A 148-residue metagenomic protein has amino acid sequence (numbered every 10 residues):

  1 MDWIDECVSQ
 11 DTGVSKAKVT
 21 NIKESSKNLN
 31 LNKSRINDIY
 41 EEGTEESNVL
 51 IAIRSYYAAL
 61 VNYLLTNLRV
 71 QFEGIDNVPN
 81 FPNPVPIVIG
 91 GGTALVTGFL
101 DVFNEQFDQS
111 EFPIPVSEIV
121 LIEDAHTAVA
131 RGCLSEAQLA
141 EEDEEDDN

Functional and structural regions predicted by a protein language model:
M1-G91, L95: Phosphate-binding glycine-rich/basic clefts of nucleotide- and phosphate-handling proteins, predominantly
I4, V19, I89-G90, F99 (+3 more regions): Long, contiguous hydrophobic alpha-helical segments, chiefly transmembrane helices and signal peptides
D5, A94, V116-N148: Glycine-rich phosphate-binding/hydrolytic loop that grips phosphoryl groups
V14, N67-Q71, Q106, E136-D143: Conserved, well-folded catalytic cores of nucleic-acid-processing and energy-transducing macromolecular machines
K23, D101-V102, E142: Residue-level detector of alpha-helical segments with a strong bias toward transmembrane helices and their helix-loop
F99-V120: Catalytic phosphate/nucleotide-handling subdomain of diverse soluble enzymes
